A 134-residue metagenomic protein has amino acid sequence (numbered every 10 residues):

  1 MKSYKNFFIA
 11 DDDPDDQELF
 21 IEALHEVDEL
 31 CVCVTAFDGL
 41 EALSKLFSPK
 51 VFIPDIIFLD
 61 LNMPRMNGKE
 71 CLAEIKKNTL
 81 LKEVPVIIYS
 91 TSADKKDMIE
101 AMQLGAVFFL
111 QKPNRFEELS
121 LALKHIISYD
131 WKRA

Functional and structural regions predicted by a protein language model:
S3, E22, E70, A93-F108 (+1 more regions): Alpha4 helix (beta4-alpha4-beta5 surface) of REC/receiver domains from two-component response regulators
K5-L24, I57: Conserved acidic segment of CheY-like receiver
T35-F47, G68: Helix N-cap/capping motif at the beta->alpha junctions
S44, K69-K82: Short amphipathic alpha-helix used as the core "switch/output" element in two-component signaling
V51-F58: Active-site beta3 strand of CheY-like receiver
L59-D60, S90: Active-site residues of response regulator receiver
M63-M66: Receiver (REC) domain active-site loop signature in two-component systems and cognate sites in sensor histidine kinases
N114-K124: C-terminal output helix
